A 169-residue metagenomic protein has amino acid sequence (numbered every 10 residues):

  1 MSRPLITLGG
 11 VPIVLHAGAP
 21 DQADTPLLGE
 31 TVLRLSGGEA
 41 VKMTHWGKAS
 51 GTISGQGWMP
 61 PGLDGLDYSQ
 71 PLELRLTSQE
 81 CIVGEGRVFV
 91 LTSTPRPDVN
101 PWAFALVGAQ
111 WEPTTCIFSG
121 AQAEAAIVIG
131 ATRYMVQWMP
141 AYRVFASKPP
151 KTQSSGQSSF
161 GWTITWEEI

Functional and structural regions predicted by a protein language model:
M1-I169: Extracellular/virion structural assembly segments
